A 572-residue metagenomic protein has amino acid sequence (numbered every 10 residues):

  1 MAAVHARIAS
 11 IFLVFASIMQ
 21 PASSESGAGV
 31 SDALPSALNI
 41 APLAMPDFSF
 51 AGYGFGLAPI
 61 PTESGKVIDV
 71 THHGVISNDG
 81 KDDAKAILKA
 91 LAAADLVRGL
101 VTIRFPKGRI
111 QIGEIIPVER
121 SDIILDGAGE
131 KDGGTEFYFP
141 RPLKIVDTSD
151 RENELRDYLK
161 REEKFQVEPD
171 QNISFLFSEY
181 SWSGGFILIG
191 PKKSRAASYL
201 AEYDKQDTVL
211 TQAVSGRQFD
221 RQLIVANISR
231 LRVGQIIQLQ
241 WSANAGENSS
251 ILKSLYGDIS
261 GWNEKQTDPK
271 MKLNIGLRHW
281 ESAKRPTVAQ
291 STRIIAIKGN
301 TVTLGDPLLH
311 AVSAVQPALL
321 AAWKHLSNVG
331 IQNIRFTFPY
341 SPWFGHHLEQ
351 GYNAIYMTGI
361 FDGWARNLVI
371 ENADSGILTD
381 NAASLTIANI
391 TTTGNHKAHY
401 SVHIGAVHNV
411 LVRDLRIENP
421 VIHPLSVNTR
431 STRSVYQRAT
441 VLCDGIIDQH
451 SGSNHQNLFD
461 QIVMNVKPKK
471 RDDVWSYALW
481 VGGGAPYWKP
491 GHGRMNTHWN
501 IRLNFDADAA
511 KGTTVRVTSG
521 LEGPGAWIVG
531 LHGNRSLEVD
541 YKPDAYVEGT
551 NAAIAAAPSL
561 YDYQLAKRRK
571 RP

Functional and structural regions predicted by a protein language model:
M1-A9: Bacterial N-terminal signal peptides that target proteins for export
I8-A16: Sec-dependent N-terminal signal peptides
S10, Q20-P106, Q111-F344, G520-P572: Extracellular "leader-to-stem" segments immediately downstream of a signal peptide or signal-anchor in secreted/lumenal
R104, Q111, P117, D126 (+15 more regions): Extracellular beta-strand solenoid repeats
I115-E119, T135-V146, S178-Y180, G185-K192 (+10 more regions): Glycine-rich beta-solenoid repeat tracts in large extracellular/virion proteins
D122, S327-F338, F361-N372, A383-H396 (+6 more regions): Right-handed parallel beta-helix
P286-S291, A296, V302-P317, A321-Q332 (+2 more regions): Beta-propeller domains
A439, D460-P572: Catalytic domains of carbohydrate-active enzymes that cleave complex glycans
